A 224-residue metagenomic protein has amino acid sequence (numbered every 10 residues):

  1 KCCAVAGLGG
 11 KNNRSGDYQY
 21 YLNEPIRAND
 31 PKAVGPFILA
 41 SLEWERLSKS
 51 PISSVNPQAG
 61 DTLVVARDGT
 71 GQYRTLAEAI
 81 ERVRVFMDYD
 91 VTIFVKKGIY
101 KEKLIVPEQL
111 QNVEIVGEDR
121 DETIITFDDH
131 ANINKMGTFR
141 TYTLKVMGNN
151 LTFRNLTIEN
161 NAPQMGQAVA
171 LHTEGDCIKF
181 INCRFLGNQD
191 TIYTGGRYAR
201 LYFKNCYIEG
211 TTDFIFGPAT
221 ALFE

Functional and structural regions predicted by a protein language model:
K1-S53: CBM-like carbohydrate-recognition segments
I26-V34, Q72, V146, T173: Aromatic-acidic/polar surface patches that form glycan- and anion
S53-V64: Short aromatic-glycine-(Arg/Gly/Cys) micro-motifs in beta-strand/loop hairpins
G60, A131-K135, E174: Surface loop/turn signatures of beta-propeller and other carbohydrate-active proteins
V65, G69-Q72, T173, F216: Amphipathic alpha-helical protein-protein interaction segments
R67-G69, Q111-Q167: Right-handed parallel beta-helix/beta-spiral solenoid domain characteristic of secreted/periplasmic
D68-E81, M87-E114, D119-D129: N-terminal extracellular ligand-recognition/capping segment immediately after the signal peptide
G137, K145-E224: Right-handed parallel beta-helix
